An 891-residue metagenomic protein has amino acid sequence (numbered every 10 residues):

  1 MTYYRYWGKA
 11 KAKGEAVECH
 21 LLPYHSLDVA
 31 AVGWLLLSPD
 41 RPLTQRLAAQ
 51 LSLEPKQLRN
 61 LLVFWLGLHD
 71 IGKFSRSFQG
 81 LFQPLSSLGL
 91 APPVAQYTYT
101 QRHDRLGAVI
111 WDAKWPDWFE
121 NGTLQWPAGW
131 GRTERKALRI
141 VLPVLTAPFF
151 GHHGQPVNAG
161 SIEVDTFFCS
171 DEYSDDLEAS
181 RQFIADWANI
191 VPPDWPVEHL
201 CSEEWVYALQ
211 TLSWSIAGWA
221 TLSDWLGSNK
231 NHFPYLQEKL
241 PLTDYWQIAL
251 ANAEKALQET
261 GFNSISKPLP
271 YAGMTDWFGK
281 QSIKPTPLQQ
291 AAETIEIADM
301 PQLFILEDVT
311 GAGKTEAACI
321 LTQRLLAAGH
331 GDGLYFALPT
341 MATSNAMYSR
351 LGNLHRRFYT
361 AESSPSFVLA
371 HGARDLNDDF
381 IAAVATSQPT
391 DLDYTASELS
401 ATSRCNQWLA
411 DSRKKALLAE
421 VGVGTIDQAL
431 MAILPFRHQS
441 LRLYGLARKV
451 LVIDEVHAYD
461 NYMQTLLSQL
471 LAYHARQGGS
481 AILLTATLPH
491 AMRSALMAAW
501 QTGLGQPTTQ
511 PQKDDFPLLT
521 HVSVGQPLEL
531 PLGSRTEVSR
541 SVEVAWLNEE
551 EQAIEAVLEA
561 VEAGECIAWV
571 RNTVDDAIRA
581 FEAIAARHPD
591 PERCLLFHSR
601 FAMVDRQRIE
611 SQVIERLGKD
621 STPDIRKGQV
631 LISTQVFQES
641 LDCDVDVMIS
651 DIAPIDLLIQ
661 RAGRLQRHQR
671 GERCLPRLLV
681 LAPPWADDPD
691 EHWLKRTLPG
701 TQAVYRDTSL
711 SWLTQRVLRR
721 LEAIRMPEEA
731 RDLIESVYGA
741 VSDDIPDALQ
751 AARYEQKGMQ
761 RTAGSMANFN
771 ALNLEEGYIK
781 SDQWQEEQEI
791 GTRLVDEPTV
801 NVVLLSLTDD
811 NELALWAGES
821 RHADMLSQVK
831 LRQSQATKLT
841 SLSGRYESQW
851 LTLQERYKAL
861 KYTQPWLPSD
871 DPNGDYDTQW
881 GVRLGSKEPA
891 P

Functional and structural regions predicted by a protein language model:
T2-L269: Accessory nucleic-acid engagement/destabilization modules that flank
P270-E307: Conserved pre-motif I regulatory segment
M300-T322, Y459-D460, T485: Walker A/P-loop
G333-R356, L369-D378, L488-M492: Conserved Walker A/P-loop ATP-binding site and its immediately adjacent core in helicase/helicase-like ATPase domains
L351-E420, I426-Q428: A substrate-engagement module of RecA-like helicase motors
L441-V450, H457-L530: Post-DEXD/H (motif II) to motif III coupling segment of the RecA-like Helicase ATP-binding lobe
R493, S541, E551, E555-S621 (+2 more regions): C-terminal helicase lobe and adjacent C-terminal extensions/tails of nucleic-acid helicase motors
G505-A577: Conserved interdomain linker/interface between the two RecA-like ATPase lobes of SF2 helicase motors
